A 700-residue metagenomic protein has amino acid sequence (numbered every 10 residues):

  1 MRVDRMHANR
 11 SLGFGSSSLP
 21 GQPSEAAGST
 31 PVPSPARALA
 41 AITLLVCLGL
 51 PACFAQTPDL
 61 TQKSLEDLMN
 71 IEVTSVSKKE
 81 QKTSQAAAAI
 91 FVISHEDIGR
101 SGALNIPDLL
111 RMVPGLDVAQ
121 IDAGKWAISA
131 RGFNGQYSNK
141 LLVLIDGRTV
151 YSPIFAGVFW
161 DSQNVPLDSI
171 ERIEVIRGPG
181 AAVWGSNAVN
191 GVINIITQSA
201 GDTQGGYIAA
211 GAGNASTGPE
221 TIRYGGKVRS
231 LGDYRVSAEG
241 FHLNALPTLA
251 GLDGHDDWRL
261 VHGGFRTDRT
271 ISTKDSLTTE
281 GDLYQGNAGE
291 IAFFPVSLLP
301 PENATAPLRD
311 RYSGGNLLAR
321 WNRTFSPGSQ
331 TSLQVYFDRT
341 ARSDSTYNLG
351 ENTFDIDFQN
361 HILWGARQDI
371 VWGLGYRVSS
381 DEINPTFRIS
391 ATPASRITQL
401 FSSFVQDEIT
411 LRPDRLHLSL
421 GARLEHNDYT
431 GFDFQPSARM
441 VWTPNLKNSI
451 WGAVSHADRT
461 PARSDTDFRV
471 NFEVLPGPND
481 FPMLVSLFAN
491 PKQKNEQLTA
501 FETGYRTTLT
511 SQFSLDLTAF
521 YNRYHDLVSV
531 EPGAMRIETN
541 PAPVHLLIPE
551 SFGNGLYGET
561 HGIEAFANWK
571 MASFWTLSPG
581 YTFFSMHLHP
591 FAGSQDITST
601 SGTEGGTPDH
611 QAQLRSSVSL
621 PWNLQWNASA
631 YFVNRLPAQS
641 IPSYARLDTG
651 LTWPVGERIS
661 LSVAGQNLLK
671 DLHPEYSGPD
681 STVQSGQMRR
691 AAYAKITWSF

Functional and structural regions predicted by a protein language model:
Q56-G99, T324: Short, acidic, small-residue-rich periplasmic hinge/interaction motif at the N-terminus of Gram-negative outer-membrane
T74-T83, A87-F91, P107, R111-S152 (+1 more regions): Extracytoplasmic beta-strand/coil segments of soluble accessory domains associated with Gram-negative outer-membrane
T149-R177: Short acidic/polar hinge/loop motifs at secondary-structure boundaries that mediate gating or recognition
A182, N194, D202-T203, G211 (+2 more regions): Periplasmic-side early beta-strands and strand-to-turn transitions of outer-membrane beta-barrels
G264, T353-Q359, R396-F404, N490-K494 (+5 more regions): Outer membrane beta-barrel strand-and-loop segments of large Gram-negative receptors, especially TonB-dependent
N287, F294-L299, S380-E382, D428 (+6 more regions): Surface-exposed extracellular loop regions of Gram-negative outer-membrane beta-barrel proteins, predominantly
T410-L411, R415-H417, D516-Y524, A542-L636: Gram-negative outer-membrane beta-barrel transporters
H525, I641, T652-F700: C-terminal beta-signal and adjacent terminal beta-strands/loops of Gram-negative outer-membrane beta-barrel proteins
